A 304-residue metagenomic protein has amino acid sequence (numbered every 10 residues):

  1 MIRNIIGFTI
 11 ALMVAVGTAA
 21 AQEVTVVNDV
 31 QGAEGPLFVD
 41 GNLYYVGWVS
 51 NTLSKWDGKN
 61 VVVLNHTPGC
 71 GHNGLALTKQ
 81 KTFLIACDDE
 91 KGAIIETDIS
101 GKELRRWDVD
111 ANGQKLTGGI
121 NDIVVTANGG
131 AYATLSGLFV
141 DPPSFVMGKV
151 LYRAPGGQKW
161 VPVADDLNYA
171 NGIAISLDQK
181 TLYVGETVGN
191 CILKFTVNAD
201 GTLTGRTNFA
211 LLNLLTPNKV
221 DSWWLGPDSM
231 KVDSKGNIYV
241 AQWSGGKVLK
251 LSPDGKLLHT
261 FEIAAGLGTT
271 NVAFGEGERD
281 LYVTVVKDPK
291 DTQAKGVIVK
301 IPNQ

Functional and structural regions predicted by a protein language model:
M1-G7: Bacterial N-terminal signal peptides that target proteins for export
G7-G17: Bacterial N-terminal signal peptides
A21-E23, K59-V62, G101-R105, G157-V161 (+2 more regions): Beta-strand initiation motifs
N28-G41, W48, T67-C87, A93 (+7 more regions): Beta-rich, blade/repeat-based domains predominating in secreted/periplasmic proteins but also intracellular
Y44-H66: Beta-propeller domains
S50-T52, E90-G92, L138-D141, G189-C191 (+2 more regions): Short glycine/acidic-enriched loop and turn motifs that connect beta-strands
T52-S54, A93-I95, G148-L151, C191-L193 (+2 more regions): A short loop-to-beta-strand structural motif that recurs across blades of beta-propeller domains
F195-T202, N303-Q304: Short loop/turn segments immediately following beta-strands, especially the blade-tip and inter-blade linker loops
